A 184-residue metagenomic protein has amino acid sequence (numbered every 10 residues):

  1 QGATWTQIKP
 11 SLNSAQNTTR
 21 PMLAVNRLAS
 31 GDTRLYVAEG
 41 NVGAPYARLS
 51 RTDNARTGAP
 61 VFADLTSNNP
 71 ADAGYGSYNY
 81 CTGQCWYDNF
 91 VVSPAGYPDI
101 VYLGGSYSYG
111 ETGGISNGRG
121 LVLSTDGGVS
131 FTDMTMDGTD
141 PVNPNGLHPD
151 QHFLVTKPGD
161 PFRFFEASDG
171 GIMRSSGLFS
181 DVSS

Functional and structural regions predicted by a protein language model:
Q1-S184: Extracellular glycan-interacting surfaces
